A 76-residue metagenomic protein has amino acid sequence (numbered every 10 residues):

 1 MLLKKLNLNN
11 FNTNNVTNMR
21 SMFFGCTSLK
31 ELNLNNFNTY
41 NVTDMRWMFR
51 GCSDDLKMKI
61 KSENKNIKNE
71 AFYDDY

Functional and structural regions predicted by a protein language model:
M1-Y76: Negatively charged
